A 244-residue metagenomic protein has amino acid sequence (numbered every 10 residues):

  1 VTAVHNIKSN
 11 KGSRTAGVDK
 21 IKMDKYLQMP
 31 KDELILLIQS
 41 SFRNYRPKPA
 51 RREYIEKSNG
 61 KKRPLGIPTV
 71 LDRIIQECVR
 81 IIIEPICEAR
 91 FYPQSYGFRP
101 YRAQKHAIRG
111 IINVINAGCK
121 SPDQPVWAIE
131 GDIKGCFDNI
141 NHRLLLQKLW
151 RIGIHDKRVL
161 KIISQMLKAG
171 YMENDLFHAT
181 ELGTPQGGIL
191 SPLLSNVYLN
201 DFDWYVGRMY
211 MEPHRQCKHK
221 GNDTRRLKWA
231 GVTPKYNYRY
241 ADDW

Functional and structural regions predicted by a protein language model:
V1-D32: Non-catalytic, polymerase-adjacent accessory regions of viral genome-replication enzymes
V1-G12, I81, P85-Q94: Charged boundary/loop elements
A3-I7, C78, I162-L167: Short alpha-helical scaffolding segments that buttress acidic/His motifs in well-ordered protein cores
V18, I81, G131-I133: Residues immediately flanking
M23, L27, S41, R46-K48 (+1 more regions): Extended, charge-enriched "interface" segments that sit outside catalytic cores
F42, P49, P93-Q94, H106-W244: Conserved polymerase palm-domain catalytic core
G66, V70-R80, E84, F91 (+4 more regions): Duplex nucleic acid-engaging cores and interfaces of nucleic-acid transaction enzymes
